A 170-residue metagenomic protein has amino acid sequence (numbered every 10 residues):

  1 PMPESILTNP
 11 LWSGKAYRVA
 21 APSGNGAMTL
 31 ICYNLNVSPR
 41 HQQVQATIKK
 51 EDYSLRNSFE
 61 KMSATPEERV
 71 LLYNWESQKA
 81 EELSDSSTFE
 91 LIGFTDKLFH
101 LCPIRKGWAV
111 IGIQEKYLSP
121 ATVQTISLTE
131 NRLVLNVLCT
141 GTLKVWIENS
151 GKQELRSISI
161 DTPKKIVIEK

Functional and structural regions predicted by a protein language model:
P1-W108: Active-site-proximal substrate-binding groove within the catalytic cores of carbohydrate-active enzymes
I6-A27, K106-T142: Surface beta-strand/loop "capping" patches
Y33-N36, N136-G141, K170: Secondary-structure transition/turn motif
Q42-Q45, Q78, Q114, Q124 (+1 more regions): Residue-identity detector for glutamine
E60-M62, P66, T129-R132, P163-V167: Short C-terminal domain-edge/linker segments immediately following a structured domain
A64-E68, L138-L143, E148-Q153, D161: Short proline/glycine-enriched turn/loop motifs at strand-loop junctions of beta-rich domains
L83-I126, L143-V145, L155-K170: C-terminal beta-strand-rich structural cap/linker in extracellular carbohydrate-active enzymes
